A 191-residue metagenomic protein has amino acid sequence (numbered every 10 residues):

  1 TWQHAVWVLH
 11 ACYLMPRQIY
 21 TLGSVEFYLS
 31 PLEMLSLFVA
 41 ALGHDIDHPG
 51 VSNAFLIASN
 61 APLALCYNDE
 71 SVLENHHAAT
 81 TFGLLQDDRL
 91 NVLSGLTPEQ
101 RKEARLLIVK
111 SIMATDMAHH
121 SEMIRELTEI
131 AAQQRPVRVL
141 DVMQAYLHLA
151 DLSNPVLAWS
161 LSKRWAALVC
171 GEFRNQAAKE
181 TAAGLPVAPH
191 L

Functional and structural regions predicted by a protein language model:
T1-W7, P62-Y67: Active-site flanking loop/helix segments enriched in acidic
H4-W7, A11, H77-T80: Amphipathic, well-ordered alpha-helical segments in soluble domains
M15-P31, V39-L191: Divalent metal-dependent phosphate-bond-processing catalytic cores, especially two-metal-ion Mg2+/Mn2+ enzymes that act
